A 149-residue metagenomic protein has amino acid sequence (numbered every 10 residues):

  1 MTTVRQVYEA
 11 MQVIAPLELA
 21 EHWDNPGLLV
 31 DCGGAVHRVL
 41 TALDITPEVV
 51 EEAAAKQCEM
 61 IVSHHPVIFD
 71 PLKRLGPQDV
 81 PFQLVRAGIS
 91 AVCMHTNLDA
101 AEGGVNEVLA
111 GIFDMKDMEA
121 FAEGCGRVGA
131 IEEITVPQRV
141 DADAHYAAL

Functional and structural regions predicted by a protein language model:
M1-L149: Hydrophobic structural segments
